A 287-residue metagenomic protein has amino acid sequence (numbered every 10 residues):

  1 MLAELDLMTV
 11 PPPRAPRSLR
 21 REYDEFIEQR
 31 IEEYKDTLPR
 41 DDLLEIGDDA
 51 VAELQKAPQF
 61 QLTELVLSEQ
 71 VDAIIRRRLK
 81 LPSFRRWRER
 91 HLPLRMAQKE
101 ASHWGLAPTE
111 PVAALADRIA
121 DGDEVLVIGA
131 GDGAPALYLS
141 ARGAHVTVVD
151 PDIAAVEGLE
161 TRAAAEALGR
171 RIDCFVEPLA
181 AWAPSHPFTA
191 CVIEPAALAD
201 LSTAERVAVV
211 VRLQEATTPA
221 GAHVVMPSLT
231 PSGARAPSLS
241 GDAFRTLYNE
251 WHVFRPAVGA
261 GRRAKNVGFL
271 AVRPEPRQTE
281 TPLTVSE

Functional and structural regions predicted by a protein language model:
M1-K99, E280-S286: N-terminal accessory regions of S-adenosyl-L-methionine
H103-G122: Conserved alpha-helix/loop element of class I SAM-dependent methyltransferases that forms part of the SAM/SAH-binding
D132-A144: Conserved SAM-binding loop of SAM-dependent methyltransferases across substrates and taxa, primarily the Class I
D152-A154: Conserved SAM/SAH-binding beta-strand->alpha-helix loop
A167-L179: Conserved SAM-binding strand-loop segment of SAM-dependent methyltransferases
W182-C191: A short acidic, Gly/Pro-enriched loop at the edge of an enzyme's catalytic core that lines a small-molecule cofactor
A199-R212: A short, conserved alpha-helix within the catalytic core of class I
A220-L229: Conserved beta-strand signature within the Rossmann-like core of class I S-adenosyl-L-methionine
